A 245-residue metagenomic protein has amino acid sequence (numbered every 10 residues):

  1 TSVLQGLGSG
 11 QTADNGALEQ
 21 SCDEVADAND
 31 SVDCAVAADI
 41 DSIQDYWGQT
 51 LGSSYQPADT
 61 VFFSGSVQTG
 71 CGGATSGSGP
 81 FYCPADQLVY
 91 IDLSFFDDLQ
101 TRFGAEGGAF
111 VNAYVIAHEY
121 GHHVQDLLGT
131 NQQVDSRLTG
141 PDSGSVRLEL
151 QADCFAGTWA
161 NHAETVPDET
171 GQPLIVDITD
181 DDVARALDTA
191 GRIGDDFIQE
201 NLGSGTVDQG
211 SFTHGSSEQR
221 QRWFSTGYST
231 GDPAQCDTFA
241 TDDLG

Functional and structural regions predicted by a protein language model:
T1-D59: Hydrophobic or amphipathic, alpha-helical segments that drive membrane association/targeting
S2-G6, G65-D92: Catalytic zinc-binding patch centered on the HExxH motif and its immediate surroundings that defines zinc-dependent
A26-D33, A37, R137-D153: Active-site metal-coordination segments of metallo-dependent hydrolases
C34-S53, Q151-D196: Short helix/loop segments within enzyme catalytic domains that coordinate or immediately flank catalytic cofactors
W47, I91, Y114-L127, E149 (+2 more regions): Active-site recognition of the HExxH zinc-binding catalytic motif
D97-Y114, G140-V146: Short pre-active-site segment immediately N-terminal to the catalytic Zn-binding motif
Y120-S136, T158-T165: Catalytic Zn2+-binding segment of zinc metalloproteases
G194-G245: Pan-zinc metallopeptidase signature
